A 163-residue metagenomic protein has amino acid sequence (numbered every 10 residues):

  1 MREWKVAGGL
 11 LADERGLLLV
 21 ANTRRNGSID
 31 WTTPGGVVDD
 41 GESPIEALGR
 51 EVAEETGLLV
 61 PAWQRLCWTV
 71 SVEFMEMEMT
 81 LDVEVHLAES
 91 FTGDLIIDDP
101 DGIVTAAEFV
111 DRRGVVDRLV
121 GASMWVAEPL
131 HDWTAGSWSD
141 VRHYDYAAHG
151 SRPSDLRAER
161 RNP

Functional and structural regions predicted by a protein language model:
M1-L18, P34-D40, W68: Conserved N-terminal beta-strand and adjoining loop/helix that marks the start of the Nudix/MutT-like hydrolase domain
K5-A7, R15, L81-E84, T105: Change "...and in nucleic-acid phosphodiester-cleaving endonucleases..." to "...and in nucleic-acid processing enzymes
A12-L17, R25-G27, D39, V72-E73 (+1 more regions): Short, charged/polar surface micro-motifs in flexible loops or helix N-caps
G16-E54: Conserved Nudix-box catalytic region and its N-terminal flanking loop in Nudix hydrolases and closely related
S28-W31, D101-P163: Nudix hydrolase/Nudix homology domain
L59-W68: A short coil-to-beta-strand element that immediately follows conserved catalytic motifs
S71-I96, E108-G114, P129-S137: Active-site-adjacent beta-strand/loop module that shapes the phosphate/pyrophosphate-binding cleft
